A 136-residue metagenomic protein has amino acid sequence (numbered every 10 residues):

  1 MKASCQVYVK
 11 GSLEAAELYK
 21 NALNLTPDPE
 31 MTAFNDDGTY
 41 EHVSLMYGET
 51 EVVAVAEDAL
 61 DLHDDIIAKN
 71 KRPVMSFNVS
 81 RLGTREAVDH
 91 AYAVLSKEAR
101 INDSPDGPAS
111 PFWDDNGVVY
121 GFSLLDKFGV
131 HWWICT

Functional and structural regions predicted by a protein language model:
M1-K10, E17-K127, I134-T136: Vicinal oxygen chelate
